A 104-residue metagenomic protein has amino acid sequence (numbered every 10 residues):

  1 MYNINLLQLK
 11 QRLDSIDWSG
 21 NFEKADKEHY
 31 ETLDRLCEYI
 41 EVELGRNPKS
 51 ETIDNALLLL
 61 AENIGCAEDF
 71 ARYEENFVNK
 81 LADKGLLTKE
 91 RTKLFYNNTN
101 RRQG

Functional and structural regions predicted by a protein language model:
M1-D34: Short terminal alpha-helical segments
M1-N3, L7, R46, L86-K89 (+1 more regions): Short intrinsically disordered terminal tails
I4, I16, G20, E38 (+3 more regions): Compositionally biased regions
L13, L60, F95-Y96: A general structural motif at alpha-helix termini
K24, Y30-T88: Acidic, low-complexity, intrinsically disordered interaction modules
